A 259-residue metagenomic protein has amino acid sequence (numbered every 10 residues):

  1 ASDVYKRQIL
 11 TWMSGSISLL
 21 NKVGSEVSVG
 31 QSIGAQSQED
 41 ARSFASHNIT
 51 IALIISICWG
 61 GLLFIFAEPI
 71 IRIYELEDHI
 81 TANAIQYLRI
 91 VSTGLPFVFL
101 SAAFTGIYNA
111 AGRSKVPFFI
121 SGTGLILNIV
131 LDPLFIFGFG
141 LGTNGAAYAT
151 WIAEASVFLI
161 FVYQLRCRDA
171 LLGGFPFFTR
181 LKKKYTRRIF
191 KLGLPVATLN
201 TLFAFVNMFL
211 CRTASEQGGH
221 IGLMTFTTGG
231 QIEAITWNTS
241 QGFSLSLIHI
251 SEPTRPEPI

Functional and structural regions predicted by a protein language model:
S2-D3, I71-D78, L134-L141, T201-I235: Helix-terminus/linker motif at the lipid-water interface of multi-pass membrane proteins
K6-G61, V98-P117, C211, T225-P256: Small-residue-rich hydrophobic transmembrane alpha-helices
L10, T50, I54, T93 (+5 more regions): Hydrophobic residues within alpha-helical transmembrane segments of multi-pass solute transporters/permease subunits
V27, Q31, E68-P69, G106 (+8 more regions): Transmembrane alpha-helix boundary and packing residues in multipass membrane permease domains and related
V29-G94, G140-G193, S251-P256: Short alpha-helical transmembrane segments in multi-pass integral membrane proteins
I55, W59, L63, N128 (+5 more regions): Alpha-helical transmembrane segments of multipass membrane proteins
L88-S92, K115-G122, I160-Y163, F178-F209 (+3 more regions): Hydrophobic faces of transmembrane alpha-helices in multi-pass small-molecule transporters and flippases across diverse
F97, T105, F119-F158: Helix-loop-helix hairpin linking two adjacent transmembrane segments in secondary transporters
